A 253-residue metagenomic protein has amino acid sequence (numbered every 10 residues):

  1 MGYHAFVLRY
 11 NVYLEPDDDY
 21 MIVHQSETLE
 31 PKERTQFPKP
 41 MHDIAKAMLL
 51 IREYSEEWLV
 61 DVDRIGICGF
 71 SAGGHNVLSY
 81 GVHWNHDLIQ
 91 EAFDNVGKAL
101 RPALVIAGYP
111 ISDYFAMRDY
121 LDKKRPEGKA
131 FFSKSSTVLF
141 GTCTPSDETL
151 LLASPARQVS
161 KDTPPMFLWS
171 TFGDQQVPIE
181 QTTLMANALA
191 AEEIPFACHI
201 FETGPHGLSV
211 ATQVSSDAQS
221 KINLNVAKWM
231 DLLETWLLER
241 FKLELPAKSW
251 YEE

Functional and structural regions predicted by a protein language model:
Y3-K39, M117-D119, V210-A218: Cap/lid segment of the alpha/beta-hydrolase catalytic domain
V12-L14, S112, P205: Alpha/beta-hydrolase active-site loop signature
S26-E56, K228-D231: Alpha/beta-hydrolase active-site loop
K46-K123: Primarily recognizes the serine-hydrolase "nucleophile elbow" in alpha/beta-hydrolase and SGNH/GDSL folds
G81-H83, I89, F93-D94, A116-Q158 (+1 more regions): Mobile cap/lid helix-loop segments that gate and shape the active-site cleft of serine hydrolases
D113-Y114, G173-V177: Acidic catalytic loop of the alpha/beta-hydrolase fold
D162, F167-S170, D174: Short beta-strand/loop motif that positions the catalytic acidic residue of the alpha/beta-hydrolase fold
W169, E180-E253: C-terminal catalytic histidine-bearing segment of alpha/beta-hydrolase fold enzymes
